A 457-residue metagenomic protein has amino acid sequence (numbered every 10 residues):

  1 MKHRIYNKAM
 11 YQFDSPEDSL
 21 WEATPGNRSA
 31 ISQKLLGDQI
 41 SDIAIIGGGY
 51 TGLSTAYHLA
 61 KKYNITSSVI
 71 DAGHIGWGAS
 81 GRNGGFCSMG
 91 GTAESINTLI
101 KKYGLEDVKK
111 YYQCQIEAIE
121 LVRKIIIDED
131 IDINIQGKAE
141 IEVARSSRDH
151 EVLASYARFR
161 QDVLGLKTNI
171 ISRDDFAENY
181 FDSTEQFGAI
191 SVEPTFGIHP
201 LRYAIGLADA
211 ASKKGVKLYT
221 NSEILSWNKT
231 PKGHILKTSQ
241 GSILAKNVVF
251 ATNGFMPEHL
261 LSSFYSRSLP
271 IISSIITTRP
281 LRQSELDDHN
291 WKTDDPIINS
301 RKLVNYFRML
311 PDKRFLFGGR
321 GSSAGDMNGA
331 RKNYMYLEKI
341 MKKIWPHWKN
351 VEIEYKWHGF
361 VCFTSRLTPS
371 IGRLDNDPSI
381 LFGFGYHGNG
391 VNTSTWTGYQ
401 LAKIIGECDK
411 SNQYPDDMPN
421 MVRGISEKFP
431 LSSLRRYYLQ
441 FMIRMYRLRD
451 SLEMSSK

Functional and structural regions predicted by a protein language model:
M1-I43, K61-K62: Extreme N-terminal leader/targeting segments of oxidoreductases
S41-V69: N-terminal Rossmann-like FAD-binding beta1-loop-alpha1 element of flavoenzymes
G48, G91, T252-N253: Glycine-rich, N-terminal phosphate-binding loop of Rossmann-like dinucleotide-binding domains
G73-K110: Conserved N-terminal glycine-rich FAD pyrophosphate-binding loop of Rossmann-like flavoproteins
G85, E120, D128-Q136, I224-S226 (+2 more regions): Active-site substrate-recognition segment that forms the wall of the catalytic cavity or substrate channel
L99-A210: Rossmann-like flavin
R158-F159, F187-K246: Helical element adjacent to the flavin cofactor pocket in flavoenzyme catalytic cores
F317, S323-M445: C-terminal catalytic lobe of FAD-dependent flavoproteins
